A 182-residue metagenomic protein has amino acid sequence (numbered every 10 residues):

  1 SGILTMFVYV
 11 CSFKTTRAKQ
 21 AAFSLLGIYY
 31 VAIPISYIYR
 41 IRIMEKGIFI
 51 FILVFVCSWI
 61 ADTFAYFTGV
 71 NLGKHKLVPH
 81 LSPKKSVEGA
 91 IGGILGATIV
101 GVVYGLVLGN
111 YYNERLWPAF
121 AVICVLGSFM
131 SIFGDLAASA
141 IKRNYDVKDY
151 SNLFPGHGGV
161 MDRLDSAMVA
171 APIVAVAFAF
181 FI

Functional and structural regions predicted by a protein language model:
S1-L126: Membrane-embedded alpha-helical bundles of polytopic integral membrane proteins
S58-K74, V78-P79, V87-E88, F129-A170: Acidic (Asp/Glu-rich) catalytic motifs at the cytosolic membrane interface
A170-A171, F180: C-terminal-most transmembrane helix of multi-pass membrane proteins
V176-I182: Juxtamembrane boundary at the C-terminal end of a transmembrane helix
